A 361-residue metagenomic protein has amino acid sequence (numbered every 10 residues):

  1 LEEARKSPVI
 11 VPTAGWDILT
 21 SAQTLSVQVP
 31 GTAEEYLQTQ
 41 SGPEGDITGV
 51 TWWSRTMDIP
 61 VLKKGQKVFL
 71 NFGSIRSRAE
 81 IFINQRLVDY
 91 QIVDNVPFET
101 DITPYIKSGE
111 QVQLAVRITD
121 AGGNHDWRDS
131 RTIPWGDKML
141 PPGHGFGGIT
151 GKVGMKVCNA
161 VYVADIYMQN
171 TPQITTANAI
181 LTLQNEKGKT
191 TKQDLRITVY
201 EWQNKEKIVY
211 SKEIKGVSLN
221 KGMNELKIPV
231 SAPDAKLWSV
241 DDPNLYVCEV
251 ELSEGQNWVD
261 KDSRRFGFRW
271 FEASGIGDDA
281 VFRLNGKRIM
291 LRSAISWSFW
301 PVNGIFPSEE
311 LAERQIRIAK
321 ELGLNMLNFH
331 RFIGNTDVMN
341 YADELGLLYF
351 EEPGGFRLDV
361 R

Functional and structural regions predicted by a protein language model:
E3, L19, P43, T48-V163 (+5 more regions): Accessory beta-strand-rich segments of carbohydrate-active enzymes
I81-I83, T176-V217, N224-L226: Beta-strand-rich binding/interaction modules
Q85, V153, Y246, G286 (+1 more regions): Conserved, mostly hydrophobic/aromatic
N95-E99, H125-W127, I133-G136, G143 (+2 more regions): Active-site mouth of glycoside hydrolases
T100-Y105, K227-P243: Signal that preferentially marks extracellular ectodomain short beta-strand elements of beta-sandwich modules
T119-D126, S253-K261: Short acidic/polar inter-strand loop motif in beta-rich domains
K156, V217, R265-R269: Short beta-strand edge segments in extracellular beta-sheet folds
V157-G188, G277, V281: Surface beta-strand/loop "capping" patches
